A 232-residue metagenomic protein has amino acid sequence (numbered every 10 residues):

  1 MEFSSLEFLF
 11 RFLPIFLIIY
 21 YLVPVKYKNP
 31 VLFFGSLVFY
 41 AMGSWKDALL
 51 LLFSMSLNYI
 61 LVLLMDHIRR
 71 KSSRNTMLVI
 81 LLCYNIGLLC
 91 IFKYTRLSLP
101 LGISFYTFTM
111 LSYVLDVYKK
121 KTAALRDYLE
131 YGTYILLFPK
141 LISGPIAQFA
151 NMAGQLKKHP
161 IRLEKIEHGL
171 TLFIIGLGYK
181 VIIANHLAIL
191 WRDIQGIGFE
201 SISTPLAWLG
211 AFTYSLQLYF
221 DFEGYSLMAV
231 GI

Functional and structural regions predicted by a protein language model:
M1-I232: Membrane-embedded transmembrane alpha-helical bundles that form the catalytic cores of multi-pass lipid-modifying
